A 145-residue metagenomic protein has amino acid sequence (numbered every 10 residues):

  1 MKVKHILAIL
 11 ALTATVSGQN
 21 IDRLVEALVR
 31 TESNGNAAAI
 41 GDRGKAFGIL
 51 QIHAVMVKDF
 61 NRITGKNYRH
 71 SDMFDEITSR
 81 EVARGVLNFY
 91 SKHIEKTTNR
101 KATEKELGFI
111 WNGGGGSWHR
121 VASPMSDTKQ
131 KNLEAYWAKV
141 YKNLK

Functional and structural regions predicted by a protein language model:
V3-A14: Sec-dependent N-terminal signal peptides
Q19-R23, R43, F47, M73-E81 (+2 more regions): Soluble non-cytosolic domains of exported or imported proteins
N20-N36, I52, A83, L107-G115: Short, functionally critical alpha-helical segments immediately adjacent to catalytic or ligand/cofactor-binding
N36-A39, I94: A short, acidic/glycine-rich surface segment
A38-G41, V121-A122: Short, solvent-exposed loop/turn and secondary-structure capping segments
I40-I63, K105-W111, T128: Short, surface-exposed glycine/acidic/tryptophan-bearing loops
K58-H119, A138: Alpha-helical segment that forms one wall of the substrate-binding/catalytic cleft in peptidoglycan-active domains
I110-K145: A charged, solvent-exposed segment within the mature domains of Sec-exported extracytoplasmic proteins
